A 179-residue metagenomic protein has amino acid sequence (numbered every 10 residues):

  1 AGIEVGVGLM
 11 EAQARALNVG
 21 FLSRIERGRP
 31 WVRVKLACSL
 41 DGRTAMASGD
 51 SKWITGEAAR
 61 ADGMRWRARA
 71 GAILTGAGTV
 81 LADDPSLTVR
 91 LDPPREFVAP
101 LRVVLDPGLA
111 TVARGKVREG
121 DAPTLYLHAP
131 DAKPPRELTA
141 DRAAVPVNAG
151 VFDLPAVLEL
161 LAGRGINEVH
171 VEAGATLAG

Functional and structural regions predicted by a protein language model:
A1-R15, P130-K133: Zn2+-dependent cytidine deaminase-like catalytic core
M10, G174-L177: A generic "binding-loop/recognition-motif" signal
G20-E168, T176-G179: Active-site ligand-binding patch in enzyme domains
